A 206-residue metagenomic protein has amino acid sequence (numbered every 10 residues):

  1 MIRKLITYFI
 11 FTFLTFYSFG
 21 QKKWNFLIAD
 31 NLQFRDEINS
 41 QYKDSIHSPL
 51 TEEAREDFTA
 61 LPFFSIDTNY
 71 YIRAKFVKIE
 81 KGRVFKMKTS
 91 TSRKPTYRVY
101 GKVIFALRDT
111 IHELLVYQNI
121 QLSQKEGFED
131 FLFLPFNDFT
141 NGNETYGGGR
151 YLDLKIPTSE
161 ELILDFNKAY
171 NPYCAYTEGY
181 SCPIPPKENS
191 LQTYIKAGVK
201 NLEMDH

Functional and structural regions predicted by a protein language model:
M1-N25: Bacterial Sec-dependent N-terminal signal peptides
K22-G82: Start-of-domain marker
N25-I28, Y170-H206: Extended, aromatic/histidine-rich regions of cofactor-dependent oxidoreductases associated with respiratory
F64, R73-K75, A106-R108, L115-Y117 (+5 more regions): A structural detector for beta-sheet-dominated domains
K78, I120, T140-G142, Y170-P172 (+1 more regions): Short loop/turn segments at secondary-structure transitions that flank enzyme active sites
G82-G147: Mid-length scaffold segments of soluble, non-membrane domains
I111-E113, Y151, E161-I163, S190-Q192: Well-ordered beta-strand positions in beta-sheet-rich domains
F133-Y170: Acidic, glycine-rich flexible loop segments
